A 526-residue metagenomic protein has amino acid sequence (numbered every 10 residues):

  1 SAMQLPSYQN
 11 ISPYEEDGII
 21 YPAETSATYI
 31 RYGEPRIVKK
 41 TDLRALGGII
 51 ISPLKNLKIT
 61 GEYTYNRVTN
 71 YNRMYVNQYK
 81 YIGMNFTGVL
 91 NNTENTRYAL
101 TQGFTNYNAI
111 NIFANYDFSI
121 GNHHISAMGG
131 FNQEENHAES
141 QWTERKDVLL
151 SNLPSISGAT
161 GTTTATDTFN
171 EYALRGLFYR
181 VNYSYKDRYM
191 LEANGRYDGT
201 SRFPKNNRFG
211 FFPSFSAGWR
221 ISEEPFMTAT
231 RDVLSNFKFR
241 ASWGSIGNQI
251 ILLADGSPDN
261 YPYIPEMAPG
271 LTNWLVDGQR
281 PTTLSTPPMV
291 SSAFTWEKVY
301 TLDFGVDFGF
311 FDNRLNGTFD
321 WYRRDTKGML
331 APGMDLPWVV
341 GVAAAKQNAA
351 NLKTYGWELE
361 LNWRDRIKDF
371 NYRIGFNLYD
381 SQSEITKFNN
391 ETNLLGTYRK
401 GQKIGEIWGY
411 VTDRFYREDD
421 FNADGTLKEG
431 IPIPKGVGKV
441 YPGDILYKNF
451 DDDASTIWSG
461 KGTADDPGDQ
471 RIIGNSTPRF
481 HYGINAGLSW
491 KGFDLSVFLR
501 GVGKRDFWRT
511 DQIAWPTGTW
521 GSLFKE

Functional and structural regions predicted by a protein language model:
L5-Y8: GHKL/Bergerat-fold ATPase module in large chromosome/replication-associated machines
S12, G18-V76, T87-V411: Extracellular/periplasmic, surface-exposed regions of secreted and cell-surface proteins
Y75-Q78, T143-K146, E391, R500-G503 (+1 more regions): Short Gly/aromatic-enriched secondary-structure transition segments
Y81-M84, G161, T200, V502-E526: Extracytoplasmic gating/loop element in the C-terminal half of outer-membrane beta-barrel translocons and assembly
M84-T93, Q249-N260, G278-P281, V340 (+3 more regions): Intrinsically disordered, low-complexity coil segments
M128, E139, I250-I251, D419 (+3 more regions): Short helix/loop capping segments that flank catalytic or ligand/cofactor-binding pockets
A350, R366-S476, A514-T517, S522-K525: Conserved small-residue
R373, N475-G503: Conserved C-terminal beta-signal and adjacent last beta-strands/turns of outer-membrane beta-barrel proteins
